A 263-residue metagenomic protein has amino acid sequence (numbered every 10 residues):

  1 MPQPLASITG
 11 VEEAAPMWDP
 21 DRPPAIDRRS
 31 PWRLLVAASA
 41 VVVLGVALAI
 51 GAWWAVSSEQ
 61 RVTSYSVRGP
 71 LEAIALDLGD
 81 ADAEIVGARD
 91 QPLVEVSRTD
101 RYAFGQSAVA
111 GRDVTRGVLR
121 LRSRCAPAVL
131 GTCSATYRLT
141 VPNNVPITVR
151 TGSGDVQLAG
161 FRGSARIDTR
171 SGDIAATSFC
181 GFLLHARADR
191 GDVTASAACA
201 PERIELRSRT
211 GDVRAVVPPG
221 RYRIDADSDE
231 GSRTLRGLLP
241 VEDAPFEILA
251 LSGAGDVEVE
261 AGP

Functional and structural regions predicted by a protein language model:
M1-L34: Terminal targeting segments of Actinobacterial cell-envelope proteins
Q3, W53-R116, T136-T140, P146 (+4 more regions): Short linear S-[DN]-x-LW-Φ motif typified by the pepsin-like aspartic protease active-site region
W32-A52: Hydrophobic membrane-insertion alpha-helices, especially the h-region of bacterial N-terminal signal peptides
Q91-L93, P127-A128, E202, Y222: Short, surface-exposed beta-strand-loop junctions and turns on beta-sheet-rich folds
L121-E202: Non-cytosolic head/periplasmic domains of membrane-anchored proteins
T177-P263: Short, surface-exposed interaction patches in beta-rich subdomains that mediate adhesion/assembly near membranes
